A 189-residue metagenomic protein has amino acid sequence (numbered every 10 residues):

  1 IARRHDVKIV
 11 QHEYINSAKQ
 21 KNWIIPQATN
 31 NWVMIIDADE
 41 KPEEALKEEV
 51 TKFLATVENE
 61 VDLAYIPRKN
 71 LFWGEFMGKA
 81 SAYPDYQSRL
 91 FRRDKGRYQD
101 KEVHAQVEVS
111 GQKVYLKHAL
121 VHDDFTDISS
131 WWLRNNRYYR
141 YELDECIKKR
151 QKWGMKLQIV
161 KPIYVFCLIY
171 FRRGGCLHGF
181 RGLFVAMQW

Functional and structural regions predicted by a protein language model:
I1-Q11, I15, E43, K47 (+1 more regions): Acidic donor-binding segment of Leloir-type glycosyltransferases
H12, I36-A38: Catalytic metal- and UDP-sugar-binding loop of GT-A-like glycosyltransferases, i.e., residues flanking the conserved
E13-A28: Glycine-rich, basic loop-to-helix element that forms the pyrophosphate-binding segment of sugar-nucleotide handling
N22-I25, W32, I36, E43-W189: Catalytic-site signature of metal-activated, phosphate-bearing donor transferases, centered on the GT-A/GT-A-like
